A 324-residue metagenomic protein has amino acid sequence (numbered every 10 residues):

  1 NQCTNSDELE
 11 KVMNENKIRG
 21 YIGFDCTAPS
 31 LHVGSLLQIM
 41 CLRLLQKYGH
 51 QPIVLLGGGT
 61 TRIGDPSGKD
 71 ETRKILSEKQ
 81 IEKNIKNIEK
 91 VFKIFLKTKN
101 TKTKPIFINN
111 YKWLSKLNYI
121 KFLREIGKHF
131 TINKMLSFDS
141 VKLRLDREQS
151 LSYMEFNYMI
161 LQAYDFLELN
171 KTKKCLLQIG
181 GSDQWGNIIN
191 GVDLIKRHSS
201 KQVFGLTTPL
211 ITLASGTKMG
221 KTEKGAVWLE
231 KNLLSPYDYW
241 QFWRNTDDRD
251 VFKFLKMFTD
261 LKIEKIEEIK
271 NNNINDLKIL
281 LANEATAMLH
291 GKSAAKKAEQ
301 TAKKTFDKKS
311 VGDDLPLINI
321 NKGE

Functional and structural regions predicted by a protein language model:
N1-S6: N-terminal regions that are enriched for targeting/export leaders and immediately downstream pro/stem segments
E8-P66, Q178-W185: N-terminal catalytic cores of NTP/NDP-binding nucleotidyl/phosphoryl-transfer enzymes
E15-G23, L45, P52, A163-T172 (+2 more regions): Short, hydrophobic/aliphatic alpha-helical segments
G64-G68, L117-L123, T217-E223: Short acidic, glycine/serine/threonine-rich loops at helix termini
P66-E82: A charged helix-plus-loop insertion that forms the helical arch/lid used to bind and gate nucleic-acid substrates
S77-E78, N84, I94-T207: Divalent-metal (Mg2+/Mn2+/Ca2+)-assisted nucleotide/phosphate chemistry catalytic cores
R197-E324: Conserved nucleotide- and phosphate/pyrophosphate-binding catalytic cores in adenylate/nucleotidyl-handling enzymes
